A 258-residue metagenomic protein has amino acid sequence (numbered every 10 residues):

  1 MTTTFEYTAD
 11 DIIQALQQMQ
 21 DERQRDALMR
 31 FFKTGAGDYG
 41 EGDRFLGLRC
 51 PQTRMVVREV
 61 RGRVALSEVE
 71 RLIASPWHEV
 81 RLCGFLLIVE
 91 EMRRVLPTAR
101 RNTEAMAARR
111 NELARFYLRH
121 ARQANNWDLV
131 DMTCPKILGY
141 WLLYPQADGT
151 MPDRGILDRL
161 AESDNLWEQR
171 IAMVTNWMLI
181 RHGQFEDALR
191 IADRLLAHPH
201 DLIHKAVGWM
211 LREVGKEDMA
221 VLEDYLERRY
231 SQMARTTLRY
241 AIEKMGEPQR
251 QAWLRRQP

Functional and structural regions predicted by a protein language model:
M1-P258: Alpha-helical scaffold domains
